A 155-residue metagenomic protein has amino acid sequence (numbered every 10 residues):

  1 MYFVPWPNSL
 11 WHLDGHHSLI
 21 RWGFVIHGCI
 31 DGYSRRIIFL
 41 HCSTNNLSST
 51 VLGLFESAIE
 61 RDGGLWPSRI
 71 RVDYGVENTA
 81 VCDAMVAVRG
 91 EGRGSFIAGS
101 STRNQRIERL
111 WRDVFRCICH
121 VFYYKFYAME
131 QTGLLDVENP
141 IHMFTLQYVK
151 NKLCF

Functional and structural regions predicted by a protein language model:
Y2-F155: RNase H-like DDE/DDD metal-dependent nuclease/strand-transfer catalytic core used by mobile genetic elements
